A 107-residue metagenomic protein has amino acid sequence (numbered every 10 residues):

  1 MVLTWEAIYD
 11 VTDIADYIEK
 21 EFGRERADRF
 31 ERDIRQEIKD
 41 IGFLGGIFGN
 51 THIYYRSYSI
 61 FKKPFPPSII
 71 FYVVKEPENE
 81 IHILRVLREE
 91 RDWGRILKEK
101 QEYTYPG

Functional and structural regions predicted by a protein language model:
M1-D33: Arg/Lys-rich, positively charged N-terminal/basic patches that mediate binding to nucleic acids
Y9-V11, D40-L44: Short hydrophobic/aromatic-rich motifs at helix boundaries and adjacent loops
T12, K20, F61-K63, I83: Alpha-helical interaction segments
Y17, E37-D40: Solvent-exposed, amphipathic alpha-helical segments
A27, G49-H52, R95: Short, hydrophobic secondary-structure boundary micro-motifs
Q36, F43-E80: Basic/aromatic recognition patch in beta-strand/loop cores that engages polyanionic ligands
S68-I69, V73-G107: Enriched for short, Lys/Arg-rich terminal
